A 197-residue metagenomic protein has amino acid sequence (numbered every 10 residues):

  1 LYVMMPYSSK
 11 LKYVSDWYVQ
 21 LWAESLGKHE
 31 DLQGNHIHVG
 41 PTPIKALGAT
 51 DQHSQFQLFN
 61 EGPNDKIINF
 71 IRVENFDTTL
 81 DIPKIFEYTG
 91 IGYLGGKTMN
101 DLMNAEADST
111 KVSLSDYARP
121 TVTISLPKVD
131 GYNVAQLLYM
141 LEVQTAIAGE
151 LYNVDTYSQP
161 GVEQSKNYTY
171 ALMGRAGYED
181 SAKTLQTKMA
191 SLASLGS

Functional and structural regions predicted by a protein language model:
L1-S197: A SIS-like phosphosugar-recognition module
